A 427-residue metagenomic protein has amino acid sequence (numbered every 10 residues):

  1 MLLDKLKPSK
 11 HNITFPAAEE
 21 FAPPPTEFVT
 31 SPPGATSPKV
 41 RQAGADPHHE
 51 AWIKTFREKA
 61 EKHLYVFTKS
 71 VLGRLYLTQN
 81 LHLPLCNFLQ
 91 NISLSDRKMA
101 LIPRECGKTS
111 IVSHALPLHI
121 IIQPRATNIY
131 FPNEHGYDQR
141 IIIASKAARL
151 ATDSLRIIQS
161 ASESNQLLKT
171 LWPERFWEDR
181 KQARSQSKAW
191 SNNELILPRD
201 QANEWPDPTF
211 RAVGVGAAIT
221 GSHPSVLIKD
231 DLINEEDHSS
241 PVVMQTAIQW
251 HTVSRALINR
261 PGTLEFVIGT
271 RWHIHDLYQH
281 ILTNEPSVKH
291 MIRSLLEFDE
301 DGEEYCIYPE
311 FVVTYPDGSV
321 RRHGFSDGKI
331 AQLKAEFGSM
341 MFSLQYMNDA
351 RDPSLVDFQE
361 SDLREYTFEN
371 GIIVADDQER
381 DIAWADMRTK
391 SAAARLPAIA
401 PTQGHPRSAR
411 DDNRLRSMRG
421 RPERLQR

Functional and structural regions predicted by a protein language model:
M1-D96, M387-A393: N-terminal accessory segments
S95-L116: Walker A/P-loop
S110-S113, T152-R156, H275-L282, E423-L425: A short acidic (Asp/Glu
S113-P132: Walker A/P-loop NTP-binding motif
A144-I219: Conserved nucleotide-state-sensing and coupling region of NTP-binding domains
S191-V253: Conserved RecA-like ASCE ATPase "motif II neighborhood" in helicase/translocase motors
V242-V313: ASCE P-loop NTPase helicase motor core
I307-L415: ATPase catalytic-site recognition across NTP-hydrolyzing enzymes
